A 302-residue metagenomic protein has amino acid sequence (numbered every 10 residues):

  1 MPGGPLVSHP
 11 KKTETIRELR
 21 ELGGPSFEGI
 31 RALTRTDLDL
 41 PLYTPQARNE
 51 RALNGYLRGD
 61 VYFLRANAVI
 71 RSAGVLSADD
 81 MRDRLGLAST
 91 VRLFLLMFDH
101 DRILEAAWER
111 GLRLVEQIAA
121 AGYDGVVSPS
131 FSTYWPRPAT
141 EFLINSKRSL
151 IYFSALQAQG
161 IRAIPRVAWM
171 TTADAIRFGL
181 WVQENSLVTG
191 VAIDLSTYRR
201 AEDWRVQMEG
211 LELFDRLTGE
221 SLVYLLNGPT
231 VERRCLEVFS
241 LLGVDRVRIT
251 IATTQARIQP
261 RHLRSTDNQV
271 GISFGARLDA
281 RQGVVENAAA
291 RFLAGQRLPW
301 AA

Functional and structural regions predicted by a protein language model:
M1-L38, P229-T230, R234-A302: C-terminal accessory extensions appended to soluble enzyme cores
M1-Q117: Non-catalytic, usually N-terminal nucleic-acid engagement modules in DNA/RNA processing proteins
M81, F178, V285-A289: Generic structural signal of hydrophobic/aromatic residues within well-ordered alpha-helices of folded domains
G86-A88, R92-A256: Eukaryote-skewed repeat-based solenoidal scaffolds used as protein-protein interaction platforms, primarily
